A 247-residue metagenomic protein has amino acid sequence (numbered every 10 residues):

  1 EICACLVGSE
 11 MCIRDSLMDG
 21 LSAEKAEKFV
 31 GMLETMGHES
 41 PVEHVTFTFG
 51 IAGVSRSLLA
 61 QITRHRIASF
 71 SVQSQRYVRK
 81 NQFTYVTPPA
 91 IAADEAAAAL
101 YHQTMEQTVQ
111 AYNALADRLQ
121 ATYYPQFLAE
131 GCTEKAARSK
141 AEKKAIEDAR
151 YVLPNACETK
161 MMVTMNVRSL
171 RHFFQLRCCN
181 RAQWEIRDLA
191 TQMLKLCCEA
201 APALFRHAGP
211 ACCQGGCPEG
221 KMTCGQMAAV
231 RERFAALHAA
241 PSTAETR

Functional and structural regions predicted by a protein language model:
E1-G8: Single conserved hydrophobic/aromatic residue that forms the stacking wall/gate of nucleotide- or nucleobase-binding
M11-C12: Active-site loops and adjacent core secondary-structure elements that bind or stabilize anionic groups
A23-L33: Short linear interaction motifs
M32-K143, V152-N155: A glycine-rich, charged low-complexity "G-patch/RS-like" nucleic-acid-interacting patch
Q110, A114-D117, A121, P154-E158 (+2 more regions): Generic secondary-structure signature for well-ordered alpha-helical cores
Q126-L128, A145-I146, A203-G209: Flexible, glycine/charged-enriched surface loops at secondary-structure junctions
V163-R247: Long, amphipathic alpha-helical surface segments
